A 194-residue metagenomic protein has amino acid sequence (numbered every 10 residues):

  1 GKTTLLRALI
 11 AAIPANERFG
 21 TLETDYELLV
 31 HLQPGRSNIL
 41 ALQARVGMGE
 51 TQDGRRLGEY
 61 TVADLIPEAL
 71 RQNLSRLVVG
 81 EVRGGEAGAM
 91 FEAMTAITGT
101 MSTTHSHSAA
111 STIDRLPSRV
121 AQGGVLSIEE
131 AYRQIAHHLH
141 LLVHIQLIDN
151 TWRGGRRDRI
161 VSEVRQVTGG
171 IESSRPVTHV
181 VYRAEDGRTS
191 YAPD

Functional and structural regions predicted by a protein language model:
K2: Conserved lysine of the Walker
A8-A136: Switch/coupling sub-region of P-loop NTPases
A136-D194: Conserved P-loop NTPase
